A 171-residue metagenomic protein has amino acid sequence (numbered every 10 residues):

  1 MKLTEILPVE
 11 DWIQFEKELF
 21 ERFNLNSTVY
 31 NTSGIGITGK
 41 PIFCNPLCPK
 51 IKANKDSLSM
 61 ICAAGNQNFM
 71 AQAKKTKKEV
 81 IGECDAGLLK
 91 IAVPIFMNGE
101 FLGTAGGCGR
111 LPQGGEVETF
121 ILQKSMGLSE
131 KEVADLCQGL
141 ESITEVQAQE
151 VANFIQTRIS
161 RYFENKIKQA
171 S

Functional and structural regions predicted by a protein language model:
M1-R22, G103-S171: Juxtadomain coupling helices with adjacent low-complexity linkers
L3-C84: Structured interaction and signal-relay segments at domain junctions
S27-V29, F101-T104: Residue-level detection of beta-strand scaffold positions
I37-T38, I91, V117: Short secondary-structure boundary/hinge segments and terminal tails
K90-F101, G107-R110: A short, hydrophobic, proline-anchored segment that marks a local hinge/packing element in signaling and regulatory
